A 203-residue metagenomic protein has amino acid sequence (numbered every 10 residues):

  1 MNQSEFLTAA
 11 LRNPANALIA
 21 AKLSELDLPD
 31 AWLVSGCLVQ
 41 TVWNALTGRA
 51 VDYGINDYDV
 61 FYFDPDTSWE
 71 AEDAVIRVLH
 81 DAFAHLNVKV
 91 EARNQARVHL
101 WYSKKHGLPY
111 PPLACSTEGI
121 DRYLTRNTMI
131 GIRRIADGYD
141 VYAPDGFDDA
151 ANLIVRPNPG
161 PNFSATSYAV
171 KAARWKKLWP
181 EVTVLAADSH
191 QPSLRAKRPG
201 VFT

Functional and structural regions predicted by a protein language model:
M1-T203: Catalytic cores of the polymerase beta-like nucleotidyltransferase superfamily and closely associated nucleotide
